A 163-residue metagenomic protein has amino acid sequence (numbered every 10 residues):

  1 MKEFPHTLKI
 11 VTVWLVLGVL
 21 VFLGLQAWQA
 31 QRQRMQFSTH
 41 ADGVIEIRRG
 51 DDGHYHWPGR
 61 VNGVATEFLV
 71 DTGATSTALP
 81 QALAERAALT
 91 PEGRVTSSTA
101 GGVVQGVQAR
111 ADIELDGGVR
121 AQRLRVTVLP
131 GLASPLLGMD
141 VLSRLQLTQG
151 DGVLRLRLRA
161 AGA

Functional and structural regions predicted by a protein language model:
M1-E67, T72-A163: Pepsin/retropepsin-fold aspartyl endopeptidases
